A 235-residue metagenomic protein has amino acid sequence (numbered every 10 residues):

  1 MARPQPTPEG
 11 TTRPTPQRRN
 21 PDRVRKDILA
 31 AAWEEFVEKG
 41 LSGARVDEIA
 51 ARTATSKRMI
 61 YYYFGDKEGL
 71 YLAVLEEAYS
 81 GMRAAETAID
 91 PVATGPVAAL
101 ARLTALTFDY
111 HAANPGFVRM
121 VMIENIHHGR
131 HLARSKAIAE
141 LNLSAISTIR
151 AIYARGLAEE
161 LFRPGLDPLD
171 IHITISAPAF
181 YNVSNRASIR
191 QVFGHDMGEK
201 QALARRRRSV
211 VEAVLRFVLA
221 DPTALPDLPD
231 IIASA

Functional and structural regions predicted by a protein language model:
M1-T12, L106-D109, A113, L143-E159 (+1 more regions): C-terminal peripheral helix-coil segments that are non-catalytic and often amphipathic
A2, D27, E35-G69, A73: Helix-turn-helix
V24-A32, I49, V74-A78, M82 (+1 more regions): Generic hydrophobic, amphipathic alpha-helix propensity
D27, A98, R102, L106 (+4 more regions): Amphipathic alpha-helical interaction segments
E38-S42, N114, E159: Short coil/turn segments at alpha/beta junctions that flank glycine-rich nucleotide-binding fingerprints
V74-L103, A133, E140: Amphipathic alpha-helical linker/stalk segments
A99, A113-A133, R186-F193: Amphipathic alpha-helical segments used for helix-helix packing
R119-E159: A contiguous binding-surface segment within folded domains or other stable secondary-structure elements
